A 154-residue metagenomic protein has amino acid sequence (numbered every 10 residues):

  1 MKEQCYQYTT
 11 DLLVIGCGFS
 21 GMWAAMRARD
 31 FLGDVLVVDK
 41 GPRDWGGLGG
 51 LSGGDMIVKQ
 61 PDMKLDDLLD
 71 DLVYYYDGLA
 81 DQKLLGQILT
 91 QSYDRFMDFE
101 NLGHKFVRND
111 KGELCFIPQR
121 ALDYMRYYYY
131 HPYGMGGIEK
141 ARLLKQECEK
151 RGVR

Functional and structural regions predicted by a protein language model:
M1-T9: A short, basic/flexible loop-to-alpha-helix module at the beginning of a structural domain
E3-Q4, G33, K40-R154: Conserved N-terminal/central alpha/beta ligand/cofactor-binding core
Y8-D11, L114: Short low-complexity stretches enriched in small and charged residues
D11-V37: N-terminal Rossmann-like FAD-binding beta1-loop-alpha1 element of flavoenzymes
